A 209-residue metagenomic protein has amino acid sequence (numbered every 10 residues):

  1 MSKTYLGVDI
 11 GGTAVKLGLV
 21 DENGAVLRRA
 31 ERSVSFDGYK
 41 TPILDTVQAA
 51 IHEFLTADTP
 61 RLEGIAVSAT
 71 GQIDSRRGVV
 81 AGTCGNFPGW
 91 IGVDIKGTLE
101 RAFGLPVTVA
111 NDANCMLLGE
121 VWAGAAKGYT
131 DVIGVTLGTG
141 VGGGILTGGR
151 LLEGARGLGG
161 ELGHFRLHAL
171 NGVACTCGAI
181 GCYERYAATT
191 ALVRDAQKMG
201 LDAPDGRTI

Functional and structural regions predicted by a protein language model:
S2-D45, A49, P60, V79-G82 (+2 more regions): Short glycine-rich, Thr/Ser-proximal phosphate-binding strand/loop in the N-terminal lobe of ATP-dependent enzymes
T13, T70-I73, G138-G140: Short glycine-rich anion-binding loops that position phosphate/pyrophosphate groups of nucleotides and phosphorylated
G18-V20, R28-E31, G38-P42, E100-A102 (+2 more regions): Glycine/GP-enriched mid-protein hinge/lid loop-to-helix segment characteristic of carbohydrate kinases
D21, A69-I73, A169: Short, small-residue-rich loop/turn micro-motifs
D21, E63-V67, P204: Short coil-to-beta-strand
F36, K40-Q48, H52, R61-I65 (+1 more regions): Glycine-rich phosphate-binding loop and adjoining helix at the ATP-binding site of ATP-dependent phosphoryl-transfer
